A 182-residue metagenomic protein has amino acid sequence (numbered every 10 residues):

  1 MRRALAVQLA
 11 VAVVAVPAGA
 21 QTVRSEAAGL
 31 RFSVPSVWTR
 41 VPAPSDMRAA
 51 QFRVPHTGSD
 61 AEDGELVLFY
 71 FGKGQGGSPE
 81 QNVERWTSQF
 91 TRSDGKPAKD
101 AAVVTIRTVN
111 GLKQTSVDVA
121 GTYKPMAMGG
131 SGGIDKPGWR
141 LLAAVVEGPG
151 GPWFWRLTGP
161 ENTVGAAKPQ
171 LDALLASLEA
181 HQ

Functional and structural regions predicted by a protein language model:
M1-A4: Positively charged n-region of N-terminal signal peptides that target proteins for export
A6-A15: Bacterial N-terminal signal peptides
V16-A20: Sec/Tat signal peptide C-region and signal peptidase I cleavage site
Q21, A28-G95: Secretory pathway targeting signatures of secreted, lumenal, and periplasmic proteins
A28, F71-K73, A120-K124, G150 (+1 more regions): Solvent-exposed coil/turn segments that connect beta secondary-structure elements in extracytoplasmic/periplasmic
L30, S36-W38, P149-Q182: Surface-exposed amphipathic alpha-helical segments
D46-M47, V83-V146: Signature of long, low-cysteine stretches enriched in small and polar/charged residues
V67-G76, V103, R156-G165: Second-shell loop/turn segments in exported
